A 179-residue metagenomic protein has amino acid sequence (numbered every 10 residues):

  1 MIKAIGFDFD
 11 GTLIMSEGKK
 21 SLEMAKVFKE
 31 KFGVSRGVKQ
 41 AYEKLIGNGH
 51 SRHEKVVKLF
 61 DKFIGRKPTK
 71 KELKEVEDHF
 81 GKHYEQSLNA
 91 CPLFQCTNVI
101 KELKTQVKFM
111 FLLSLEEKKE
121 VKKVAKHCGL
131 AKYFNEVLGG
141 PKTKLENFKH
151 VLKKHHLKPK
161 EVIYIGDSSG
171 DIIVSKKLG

Functional and structural regions predicted by a protein language model:
I2-F94: N-terminal helical cap/lid subdomain that shapes the substrate entry/recognition surface in HAD-like hydrolases
D8, G166-D167: Acidic di-acidic motifs
K19, S51, F94-Q95, E116-E117 (+2 more regions): Short beta->alpha linker loops
V27, L59-K62, E102, H127-C128 (+2 more regions): Alpha-helical structural signal in soluble globular domains
K82-L112, K122, L145-E146: Short, acidic loop-to-helix structural element flanking the phosphoryl-transfer center in phosphate-processing enzymes
A90, F111, E117-I163, S169-L178: Substrate-recognition "cap/lid" segment bordering the active-site pocket of phosphatases
